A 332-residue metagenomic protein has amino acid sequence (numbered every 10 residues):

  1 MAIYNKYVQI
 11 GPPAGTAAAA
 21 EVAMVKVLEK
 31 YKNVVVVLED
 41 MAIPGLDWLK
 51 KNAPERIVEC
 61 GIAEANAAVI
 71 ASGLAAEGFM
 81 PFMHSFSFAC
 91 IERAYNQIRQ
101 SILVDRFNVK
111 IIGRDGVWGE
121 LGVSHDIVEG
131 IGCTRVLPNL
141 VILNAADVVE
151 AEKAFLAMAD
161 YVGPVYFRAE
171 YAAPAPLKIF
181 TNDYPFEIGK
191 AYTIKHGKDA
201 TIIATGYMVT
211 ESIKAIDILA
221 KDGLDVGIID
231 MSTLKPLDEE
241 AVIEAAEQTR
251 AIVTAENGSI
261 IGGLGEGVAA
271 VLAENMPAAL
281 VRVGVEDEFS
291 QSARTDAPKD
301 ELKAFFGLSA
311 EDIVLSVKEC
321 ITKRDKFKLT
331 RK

Functional and structural regions predicted by a protein language model:
M1-R168, A173-P174, D183-P185, D325-K332: Thiamine diphosphate
A18, L38-K51, W118-E120, E170-K332: Thiamine diphosphate
